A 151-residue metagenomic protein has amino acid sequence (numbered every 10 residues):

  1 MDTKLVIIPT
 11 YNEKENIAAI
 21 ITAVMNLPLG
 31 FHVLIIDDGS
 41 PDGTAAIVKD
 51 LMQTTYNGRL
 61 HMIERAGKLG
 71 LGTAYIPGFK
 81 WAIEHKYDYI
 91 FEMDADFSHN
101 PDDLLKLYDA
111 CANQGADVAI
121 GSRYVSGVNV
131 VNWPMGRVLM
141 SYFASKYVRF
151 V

Functional and structural regions predicted by a protein language model:
M1-A23: N-proximal low-complexity "stem/linker" segments adjacent to membrane-targeting elements
D2-K4, M25-I35, G43, R59-L60: Short loop->beta transition adjacent to catalytic acidic/histidine clusters or analogous donor-positioning motifs
E15-A19, D42-L51: Acidic helix N-cap motif at the loop->helix transition within catalytic regions of sugar-transfer enzymes
I17, V24, G78, D96: Residue-level signature of catalytic and energy-coupling elements of molecular machines, predominantly ATP/GTP-dependent
I21, G30-S40, I63-E64, M93: Short beta-strand/loop segment that forms part of the nucleotide-sugar
P28, V48-Q53, A82, C111: Conserved hydrophobic residues forming the short capping helix/wall of the S-adenosyl-L-methionine
D37-A46, F97: A conserved acidic beta->alpha catalytic loop
I63-E84, Y89, P101-V151: Acceptor/aglycone-binding surface of glycosyltransferases and processive sugar-polymer synthases
